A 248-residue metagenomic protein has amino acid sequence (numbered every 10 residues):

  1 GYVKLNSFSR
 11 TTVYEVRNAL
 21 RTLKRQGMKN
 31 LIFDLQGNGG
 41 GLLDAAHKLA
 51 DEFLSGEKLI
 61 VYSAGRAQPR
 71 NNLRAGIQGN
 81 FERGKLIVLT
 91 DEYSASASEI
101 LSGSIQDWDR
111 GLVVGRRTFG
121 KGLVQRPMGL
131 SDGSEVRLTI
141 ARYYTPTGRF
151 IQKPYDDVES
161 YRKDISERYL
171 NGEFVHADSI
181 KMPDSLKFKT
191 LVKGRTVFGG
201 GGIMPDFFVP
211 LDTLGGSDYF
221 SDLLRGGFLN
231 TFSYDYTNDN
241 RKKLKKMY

Functional and structural regions predicted by a protein language model:
G1-G133: Cleft-lining beta-strand/loop regions that shape enzyme active-site pockets
Y2, E135-R137, D206: A residue-level signal for beta-strand positions that form part of recognition/binding surfaces within mature
S7, R66, E92, R117 (+5 more regions): A broadly conserved detector of short glycine/acidic/proline-rich loop/turn motifs that flank catalytic sites and bind
I32, I60, I77, I87 (+8 more regions): Weak global preference for isoleucine
I60, N72-L73, V136, L229-S233 (+1 more regions): Generic preference for hydrophobic/aromatic residues in regular secondary structure cores
A97, D109, R116, G120-F188: Polar, glycine-rich mid-to-C-terminal structural blocks that act as macromolecule-binding/assembly scaffolds
F150-I151, Y155-Y248: Conserved functional hotspot residues or short segments at active or partner-binding sites across diverse domains
